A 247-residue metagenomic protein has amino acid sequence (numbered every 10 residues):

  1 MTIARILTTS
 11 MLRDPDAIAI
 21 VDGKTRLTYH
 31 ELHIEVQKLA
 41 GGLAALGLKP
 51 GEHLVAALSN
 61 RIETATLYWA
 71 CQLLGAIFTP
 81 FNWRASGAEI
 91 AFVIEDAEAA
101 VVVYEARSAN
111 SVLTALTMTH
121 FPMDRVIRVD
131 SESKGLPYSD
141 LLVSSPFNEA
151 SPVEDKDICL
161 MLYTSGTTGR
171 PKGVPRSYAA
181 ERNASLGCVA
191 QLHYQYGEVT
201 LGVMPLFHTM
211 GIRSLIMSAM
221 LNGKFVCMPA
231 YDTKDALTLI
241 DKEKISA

Functional and structural regions predicted by a protein language model:
I3, T8, D16-R61, A65-W69 (+2 more regions): Conserved AMP-binding/adenylate-forming core of the ANL superfamily
P15-D16, R128, S133, S145-Y163 (+2 more regions): Conserved pre-ATP/AMP-binding loop-to-beta segment of ANL
T28-H30, C159-N183: Conserved AMP-binding A3 loop
H53, S59-T79, W83-G87, F92-V101 (+3 more regions): A short helix-loop-beta submotif of the ANL/AMP-binding
L58-R61, N82, Y194, M204-H208: Conserved AMP-binding
G87-A88, E95, A115-K134, L221-K224 (+1 more regions): Conserved adenylate-forming
A109-D155: ANL superfamily adenylate-forming
R182-V199, F207-A247: Conserved AMP-binding/adenylation subdomain of ANL enzymes
